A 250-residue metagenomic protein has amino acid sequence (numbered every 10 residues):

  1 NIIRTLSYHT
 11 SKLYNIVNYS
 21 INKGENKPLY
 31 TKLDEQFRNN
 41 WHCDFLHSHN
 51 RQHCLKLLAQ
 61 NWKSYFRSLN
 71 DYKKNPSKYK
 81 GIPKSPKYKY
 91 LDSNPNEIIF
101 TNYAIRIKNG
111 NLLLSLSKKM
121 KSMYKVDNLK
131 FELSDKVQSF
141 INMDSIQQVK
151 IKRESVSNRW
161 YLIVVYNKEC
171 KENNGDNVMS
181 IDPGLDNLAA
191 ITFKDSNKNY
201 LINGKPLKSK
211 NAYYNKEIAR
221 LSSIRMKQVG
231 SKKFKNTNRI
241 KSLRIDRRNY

Functional and structural regions predicted by a protein language model:
N1-Y250: Nucleic-acid substrate recognition interfaces
